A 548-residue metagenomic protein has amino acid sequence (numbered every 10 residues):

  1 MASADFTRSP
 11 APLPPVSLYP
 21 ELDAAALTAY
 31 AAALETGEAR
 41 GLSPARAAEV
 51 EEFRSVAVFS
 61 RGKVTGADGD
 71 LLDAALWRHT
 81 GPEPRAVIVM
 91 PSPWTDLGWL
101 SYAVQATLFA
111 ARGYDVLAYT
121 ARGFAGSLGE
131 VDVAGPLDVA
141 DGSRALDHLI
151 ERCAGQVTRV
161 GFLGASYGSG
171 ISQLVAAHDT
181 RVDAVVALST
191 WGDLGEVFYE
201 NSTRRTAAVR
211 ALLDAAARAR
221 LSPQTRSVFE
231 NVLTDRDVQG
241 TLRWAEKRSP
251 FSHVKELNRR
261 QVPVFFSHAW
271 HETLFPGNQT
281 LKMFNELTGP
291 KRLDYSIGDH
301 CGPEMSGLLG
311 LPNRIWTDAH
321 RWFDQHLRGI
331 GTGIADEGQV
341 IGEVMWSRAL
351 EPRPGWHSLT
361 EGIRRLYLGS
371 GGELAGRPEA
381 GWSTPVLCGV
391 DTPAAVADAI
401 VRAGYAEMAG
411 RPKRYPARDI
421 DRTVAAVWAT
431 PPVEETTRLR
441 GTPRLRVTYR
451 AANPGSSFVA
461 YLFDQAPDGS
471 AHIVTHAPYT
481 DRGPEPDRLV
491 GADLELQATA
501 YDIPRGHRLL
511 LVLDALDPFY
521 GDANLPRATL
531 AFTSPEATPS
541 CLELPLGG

Functional and structural regions predicted by a protein language model:
A2-A47, A103, A111, L163-A165 (+1 more regions): Accessory cap/linker subdomain of secreted extracellular hydrolases
A2-L34, R46, D294, G302-P303 (+1 more regions): C-terminal, loop-rich substrate-recognition/catalytic regions characterized by aromatic stacking residues
R40-G81, V433-E435: N-terminal cap/lid segment of alpha/beta-hydrolase-fold proteins
A74-P84, P250-L257, Q497: Short beta-strand-to-loop junctions in surface cap/lid or active-site-entrance loops
P82, D132-L137, R144-S166: Gly/Ser-rich "nucleophile elbow"/oxyanion-hole loop immediately N-terminal to the catalytic nucleophile in hydrolases
P82-R85, M90-G126, T273-P276, P518-F519: Short substrate-entry loop that stabilizes the transition state in hydrolases
R260, F266-H268: Short beta-strand/loop motif that positions the catalytic acidic residue of the alpha/beta-hydrolase fold
V262, P276-F284: Short alpha-helix in the alpha/beta-hydrolase fold that links the catalytic acid
